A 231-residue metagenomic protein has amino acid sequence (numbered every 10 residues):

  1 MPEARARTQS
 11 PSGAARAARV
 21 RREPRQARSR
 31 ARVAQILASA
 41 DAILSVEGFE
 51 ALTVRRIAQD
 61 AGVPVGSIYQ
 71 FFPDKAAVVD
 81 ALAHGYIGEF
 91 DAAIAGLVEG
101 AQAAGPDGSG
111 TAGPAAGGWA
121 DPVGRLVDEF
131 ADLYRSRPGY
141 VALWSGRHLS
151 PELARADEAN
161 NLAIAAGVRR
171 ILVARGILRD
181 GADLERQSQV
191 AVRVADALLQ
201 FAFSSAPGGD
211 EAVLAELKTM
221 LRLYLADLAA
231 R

Functional and structural regions predicted by a protein language model:
M1-A31, G105-T111, R231: N-terminal intrinsically disordered/low-complexity leader segments
S29-A40, I57, L82-A93: Generic hydrophobic, amphipathic alpha-helix propensity
R32, K75, L82, Y86 (+7 more regions): Hydrophobic/aromatic residues within well-ordered alpha-helical segments
Q35, I43-A77: Helix-turn-helix
G96-R135, A191: Hydrophobic alpha-helical connector segments
L97-G105, V141-H148, R175, A202-A206: Secondary-structure edge/capping motif, primarily at the C-terminal ends of alpha-helices and the immediately following
D121-P138, P151-G176, E185-Q189, T219-L223: Amphipathic alpha-helical packing segments from all-alpha helical-bundle domains
G146, A154, R175-L221, R231: Hydrophobic/aromatic-rich alpha-helical bundle segments in the mid-to-C-terminal region
